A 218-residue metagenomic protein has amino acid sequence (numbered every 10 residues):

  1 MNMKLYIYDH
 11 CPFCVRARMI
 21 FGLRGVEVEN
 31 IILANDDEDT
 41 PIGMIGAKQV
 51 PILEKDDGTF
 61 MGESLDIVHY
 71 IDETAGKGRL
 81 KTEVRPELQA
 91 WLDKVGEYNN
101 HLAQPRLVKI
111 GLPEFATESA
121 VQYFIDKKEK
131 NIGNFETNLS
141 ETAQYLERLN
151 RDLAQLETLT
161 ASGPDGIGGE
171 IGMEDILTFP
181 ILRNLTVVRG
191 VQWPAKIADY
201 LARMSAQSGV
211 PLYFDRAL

Functional and structural regions predicted by a protein language model:
M1-Y123, S162-G163: GST-like domain detector, emphasizing the conserved glutathione-binding G-site in the N-terminal thioredoxin-like
I31, F214-D215: Residue-level detector of family-conserved "landmark" positions at structurally sensitive sites
V68, D72, Q89-L92, N150-L153 (+3 more regions): Non-transmembrane alpha-helical segments in soluble domains of secreted/periplasmic/extracellular proteins
I71-T74, V95, L185-R189, M204: Generic structural signal for hydrophobic core residues of well-folded globular domains
K94-V95, D199-F214: Short, mixed-charge aromatic SLiMs
N99-A202: GST-like fold's C-terminal all-alpha helical module
